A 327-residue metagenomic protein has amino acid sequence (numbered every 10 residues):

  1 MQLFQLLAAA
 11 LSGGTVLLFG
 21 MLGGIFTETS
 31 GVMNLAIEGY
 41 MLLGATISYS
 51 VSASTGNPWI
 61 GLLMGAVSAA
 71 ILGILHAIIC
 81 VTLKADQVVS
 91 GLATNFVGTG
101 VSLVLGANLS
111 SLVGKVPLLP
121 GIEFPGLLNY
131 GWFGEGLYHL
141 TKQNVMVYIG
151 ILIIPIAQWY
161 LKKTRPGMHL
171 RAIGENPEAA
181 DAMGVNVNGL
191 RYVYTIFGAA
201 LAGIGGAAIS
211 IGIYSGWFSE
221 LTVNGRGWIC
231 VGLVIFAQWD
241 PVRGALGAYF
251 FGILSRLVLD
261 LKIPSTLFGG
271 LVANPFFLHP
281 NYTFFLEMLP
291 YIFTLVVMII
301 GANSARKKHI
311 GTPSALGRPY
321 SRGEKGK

Functional and structural regions predicted by a protein language model:
M1-A9, W59, G134-M146, N274-M288: Interfacial loop-to-helix junctions that mark the boundaries of transmembrane helices in multi-pass membrane
Q5-S54, L62, V67, I71-V88 (+1 more regions): Single transmembrane alpha-helix segments in multi-pass membrane proteins
G13, G20, A45-Y49, T99-G100 (+5 more regions): Hydrophobic core segments of alpha-helical transmembrane domains in multi-pass membrane transport and ion-translocation
T29-M33, L72-N129, K163-R165, N224-G225 (+1 more regions): Short loop segments and helix-boundary regions at transmembrane helix junctions of multi-pass inner-membrane proteins
T99-G136, V258-A273, N303-P313: Extracellular/periplasmic helix-loop junction at the C-terminal end of a transmembrane helix in multi-pass membrane
H139-F218, P241-V242, L246: Helix-loop-helix "hairpin" substructures at the membrane interface of multi-pass membrane proteins
E175-A182, N186-G189, K262-K327: Cytosolic-side transmembrane-helix boundaries in multi-pass membrane proteins
G212, W217-Y291: Transmembrane alpha-helical segments in multi-pass inner-membrane proteins
